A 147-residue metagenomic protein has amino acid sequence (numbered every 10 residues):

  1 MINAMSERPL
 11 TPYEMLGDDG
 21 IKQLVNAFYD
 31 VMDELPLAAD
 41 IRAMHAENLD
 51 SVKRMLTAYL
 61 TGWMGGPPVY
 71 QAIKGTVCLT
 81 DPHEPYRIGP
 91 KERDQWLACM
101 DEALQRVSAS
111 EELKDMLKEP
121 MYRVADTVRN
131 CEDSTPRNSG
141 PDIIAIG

Functional and structural regions predicted by a protein language model:
M1-G147: Core of compact, soluble alpha-helical bundle domains
